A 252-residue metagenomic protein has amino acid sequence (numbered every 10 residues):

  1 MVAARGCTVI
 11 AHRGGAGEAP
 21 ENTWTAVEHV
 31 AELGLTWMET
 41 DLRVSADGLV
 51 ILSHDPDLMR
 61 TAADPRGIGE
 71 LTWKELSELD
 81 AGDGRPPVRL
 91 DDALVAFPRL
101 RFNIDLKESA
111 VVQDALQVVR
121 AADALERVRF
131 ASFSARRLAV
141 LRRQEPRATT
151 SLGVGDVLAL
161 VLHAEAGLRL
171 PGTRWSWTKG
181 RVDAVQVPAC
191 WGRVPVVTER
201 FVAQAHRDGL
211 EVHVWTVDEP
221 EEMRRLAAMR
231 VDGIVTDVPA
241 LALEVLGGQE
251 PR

Functional and structural regions predicted by a protein language model:
M1-R252: Phosphate-group recognition and catalysis centered on beta-loop-alpha active-site segments
